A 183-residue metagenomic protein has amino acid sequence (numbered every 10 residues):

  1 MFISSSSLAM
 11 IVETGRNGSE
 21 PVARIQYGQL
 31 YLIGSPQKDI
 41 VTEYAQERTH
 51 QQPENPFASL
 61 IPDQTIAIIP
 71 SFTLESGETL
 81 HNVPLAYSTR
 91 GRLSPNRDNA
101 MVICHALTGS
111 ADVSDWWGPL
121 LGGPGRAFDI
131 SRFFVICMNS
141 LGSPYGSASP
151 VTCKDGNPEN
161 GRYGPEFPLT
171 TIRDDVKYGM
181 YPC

Functional and structural regions predicted by a protein language model:
F2-I3, S7-A100: Catalytic-loop region of hydrolases
A23, I68-I69, S110, D129 (+1 more regions): Short, solvent-exposed coil/turn linker segments
A67-I69, C104, I136-M138, D175 (+1 more regions): Generic structural hydrophobic/aromatic packing signal, biased to beta-strands
L74-G77, G122-R126, Y181-P182: Catalytic micro-motifs at enzyme active sites that drive phosphoryl/nucleotidyl and oxygen chemistry
H81, T170-R173: Conserved phosphate-coordination/catalytic loops
S88-G156: N-terminal cap/lid subdomain of alpha/beta-hydrolase-fold enzymes
P158-R162, E166, R173-C183: Conserved acidic catalytic loop of the alpha/beta-hydrolase fold
